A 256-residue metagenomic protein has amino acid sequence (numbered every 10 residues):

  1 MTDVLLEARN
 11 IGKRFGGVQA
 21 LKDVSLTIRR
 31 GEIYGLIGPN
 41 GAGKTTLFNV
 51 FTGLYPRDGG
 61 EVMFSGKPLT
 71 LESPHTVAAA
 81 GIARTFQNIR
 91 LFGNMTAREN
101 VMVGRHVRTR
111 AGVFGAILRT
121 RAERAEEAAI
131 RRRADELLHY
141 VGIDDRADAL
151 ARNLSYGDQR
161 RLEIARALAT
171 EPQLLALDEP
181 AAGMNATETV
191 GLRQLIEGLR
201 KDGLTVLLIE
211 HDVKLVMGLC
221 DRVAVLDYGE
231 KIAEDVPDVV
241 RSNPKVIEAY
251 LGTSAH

Functional and structural regions predicted by a protein language model:
T2-H256: Glycine-rich phosphate-binding loops of nucleotide-dependent enzymes
